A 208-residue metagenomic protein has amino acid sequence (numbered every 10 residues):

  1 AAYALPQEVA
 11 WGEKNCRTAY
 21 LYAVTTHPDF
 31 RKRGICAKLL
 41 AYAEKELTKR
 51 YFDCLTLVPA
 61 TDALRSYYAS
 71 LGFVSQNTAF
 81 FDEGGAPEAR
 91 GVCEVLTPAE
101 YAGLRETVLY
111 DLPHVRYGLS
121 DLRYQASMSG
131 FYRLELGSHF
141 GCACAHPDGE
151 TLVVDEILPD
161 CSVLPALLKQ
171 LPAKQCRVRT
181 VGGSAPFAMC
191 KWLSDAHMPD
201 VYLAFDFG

Functional and structural regions predicted by a protein language model:
A1-Q7, T18-Y20, T25, T56 (+2 more regions): Conserved beta-strand in the GNAT
L5, Y22-A23, A43, T61-A63 (+2 more regions): Core nucleotidyl-transferase/polymerase catalytic module
A23-T26, K32-K45, S70, P159-P172: Conserved acetyl-CoA-binding loop-helix of GNAT-fold acetyltransferases
L40, L47-A60, A173-G183: Conserved GNAT acetyl-CoA-binding A-motif
F52-C54, A60-T78, G183-L193: Conserved active-site alpha-helix within GNAT-family acetyltransferase domains
L71-E156, C161-S162: Amide-forming acyltransferase catalytic core, primarily the GNAT-like/NAT-type and related acyltransferase folds
D155-D160, V178-S184: Structural motif
A185-G208: C-terminal functional modules
